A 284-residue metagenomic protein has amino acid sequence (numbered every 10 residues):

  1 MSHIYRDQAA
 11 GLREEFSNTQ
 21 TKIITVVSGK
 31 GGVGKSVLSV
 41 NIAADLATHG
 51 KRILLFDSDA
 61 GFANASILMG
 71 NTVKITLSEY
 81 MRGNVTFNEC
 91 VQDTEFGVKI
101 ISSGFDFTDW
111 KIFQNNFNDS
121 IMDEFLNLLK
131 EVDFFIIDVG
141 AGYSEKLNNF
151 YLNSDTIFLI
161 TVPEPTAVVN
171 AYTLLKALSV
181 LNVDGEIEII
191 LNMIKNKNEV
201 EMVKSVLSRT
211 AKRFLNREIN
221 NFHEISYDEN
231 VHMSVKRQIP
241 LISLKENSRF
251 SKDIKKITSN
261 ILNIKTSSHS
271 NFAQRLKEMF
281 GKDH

Functional and structural regions predicted by a protein language model:
M1-K30: Extreme N-terminal, non-catalytic leader segments that precede Walker-type/kinase nucleotide-binding cores
S28, S58-K130, V235-R237: P-loop/Walker-type NTP enzyme "switch/lid" segment
G29, V162-P163, I187-E201, E224-V231 (+1 more regions): G-domain G4 guanine-recognition motif of GTPases
K35: Conserved lysine of the Walker
L38: Hydrophobic positions on the alpha1 helix immediately C-terminal to the Walker A/P-loop
N127-K130, S144-T166: Inter-motif core of Ras-like GTPase G domains
F214-K245, D253-K256: Beta-strand-loop-alpha "switch" segments that mediate conformational coupling across diverse proteins
Q238-H284: NTP-binding/hydrolysis catalytic cores, primarily Walker-type P-loop NTPases
